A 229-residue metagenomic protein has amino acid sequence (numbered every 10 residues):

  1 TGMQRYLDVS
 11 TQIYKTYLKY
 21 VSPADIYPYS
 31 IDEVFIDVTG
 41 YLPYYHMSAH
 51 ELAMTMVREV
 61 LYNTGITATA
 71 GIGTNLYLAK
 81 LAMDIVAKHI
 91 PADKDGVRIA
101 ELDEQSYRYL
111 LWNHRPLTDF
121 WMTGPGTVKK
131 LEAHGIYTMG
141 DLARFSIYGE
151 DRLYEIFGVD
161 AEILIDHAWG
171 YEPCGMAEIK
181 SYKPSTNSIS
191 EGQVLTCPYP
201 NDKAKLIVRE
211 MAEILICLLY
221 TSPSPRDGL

Functional and structural regions predicted by a protein language model:
T1-D166, M176: Gly/Gly-Pro- and Ser/Thr-rich, intrinsically disordered tail segments characteristic of DNA damage-repair and tolerance
D119, T127-S222, R226-L229: DNA-contacting surface of Y-family translesion DNA polymerases
